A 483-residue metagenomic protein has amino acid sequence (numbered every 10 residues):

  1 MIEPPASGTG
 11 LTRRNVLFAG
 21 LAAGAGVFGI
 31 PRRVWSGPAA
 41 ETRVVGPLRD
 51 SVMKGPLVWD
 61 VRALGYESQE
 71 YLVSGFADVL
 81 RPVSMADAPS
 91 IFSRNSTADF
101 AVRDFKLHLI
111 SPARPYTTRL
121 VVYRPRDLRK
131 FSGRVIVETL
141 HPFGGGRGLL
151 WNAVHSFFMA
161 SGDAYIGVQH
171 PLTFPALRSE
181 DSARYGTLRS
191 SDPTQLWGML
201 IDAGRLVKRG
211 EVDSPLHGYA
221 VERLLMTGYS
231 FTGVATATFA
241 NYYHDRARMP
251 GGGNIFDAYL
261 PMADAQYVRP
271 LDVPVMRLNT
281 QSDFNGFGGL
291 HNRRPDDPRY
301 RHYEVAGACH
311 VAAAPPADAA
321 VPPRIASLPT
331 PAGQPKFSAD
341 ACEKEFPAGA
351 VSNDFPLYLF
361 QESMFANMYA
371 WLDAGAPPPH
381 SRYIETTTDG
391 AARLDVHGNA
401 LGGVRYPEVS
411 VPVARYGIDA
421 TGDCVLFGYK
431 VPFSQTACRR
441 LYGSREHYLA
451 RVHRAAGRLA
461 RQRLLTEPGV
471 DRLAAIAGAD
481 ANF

Functional and structural regions predicted by a protein language model:
M1-L11, A19-G24: N-terminal secretory signal peptides
P5-A6, R32, A39: Generic low-complexity segments that are intrinsically disordered, proline-rich and/or Lys/Arg-biased
V27-R33: C-terminal segment of classical bacterial N-terminal signal peptides
W35-F483: C-terminal His-loop and adjacent cap/lid subdomain of alpha/beta-hydrolase
